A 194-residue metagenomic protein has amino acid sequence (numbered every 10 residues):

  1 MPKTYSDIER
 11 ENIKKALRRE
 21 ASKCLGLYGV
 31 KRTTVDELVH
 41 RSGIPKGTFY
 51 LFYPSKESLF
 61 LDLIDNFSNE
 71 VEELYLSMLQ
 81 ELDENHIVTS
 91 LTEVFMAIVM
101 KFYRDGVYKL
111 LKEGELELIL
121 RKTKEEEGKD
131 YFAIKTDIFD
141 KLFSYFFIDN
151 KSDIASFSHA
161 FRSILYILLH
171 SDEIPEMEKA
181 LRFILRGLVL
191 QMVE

Functional and structural regions predicted by a protein language model:
M1-Y28, R41: Basic, helix-initiating cap at the start of DNA-binding domains
E11-R19, R32, F52-L76: An amphipathic alpha-helix adjacent to DNA-recognition modules
I13, K56, L63, F67-V71 (+2 more regions): Hydrophobic/aromatic residues within well-ordered alpha-helical segments
A16, E20-L27, E70-M78, A160-S171: Solvent-exposed, amphipathic alpha-helical segments
C24-S58: Helix-turn-helix
D62, L76-R104: Hydrophobic alpha-helical connector segments
L76, I119-H159: Amphipathic alpha-helical packing segments from all-alpha helical-bundle domains
D140-I148, S163, I167-E194: C-terminal peripheral helix-coil segments that are non-catalytic and often amphipathic
